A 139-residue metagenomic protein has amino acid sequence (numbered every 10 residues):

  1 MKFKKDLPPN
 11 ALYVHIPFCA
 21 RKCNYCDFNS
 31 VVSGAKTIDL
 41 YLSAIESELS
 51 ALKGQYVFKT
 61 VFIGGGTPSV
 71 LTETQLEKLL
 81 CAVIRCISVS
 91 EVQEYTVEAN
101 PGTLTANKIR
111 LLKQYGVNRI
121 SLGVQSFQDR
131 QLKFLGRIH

Functional and structural regions predicted by a protein language model:
M1-Y13, F28, G54-Y56: N-terminal [4Fe-4S]-dependent radical SAM core
N10-L12, K22, K59, Q93: A generic secondary-structure signal marking the coil-to-beta-strand transition
V14-I16, V124: Alpha/beta-hydrolase
I16-P17, I84: Short, flexible segments with low predicted structural confidence
P17-F28: Local cysteine-cluster metal-coordination motifs and their immediate loop/turn environment, predominantly Fe-S cluster
S30-H139: Conserved non-cysteine loop/helix-boundary elements of the Radical SAM core domain that shape
